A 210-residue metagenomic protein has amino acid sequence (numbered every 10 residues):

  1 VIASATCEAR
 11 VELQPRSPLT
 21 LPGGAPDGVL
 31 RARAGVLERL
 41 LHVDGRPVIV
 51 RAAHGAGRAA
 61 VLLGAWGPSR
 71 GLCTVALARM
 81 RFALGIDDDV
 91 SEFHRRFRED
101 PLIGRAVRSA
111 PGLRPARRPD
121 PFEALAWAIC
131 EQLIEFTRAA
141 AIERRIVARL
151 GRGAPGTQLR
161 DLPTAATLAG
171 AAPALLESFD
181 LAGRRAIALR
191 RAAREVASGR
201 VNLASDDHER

Functional and structural regions predicted by a protein language model:
V1-R210: HhH-family (HhH-GPD) DNA N-glycosylase catalytic core used in base-excision repair
